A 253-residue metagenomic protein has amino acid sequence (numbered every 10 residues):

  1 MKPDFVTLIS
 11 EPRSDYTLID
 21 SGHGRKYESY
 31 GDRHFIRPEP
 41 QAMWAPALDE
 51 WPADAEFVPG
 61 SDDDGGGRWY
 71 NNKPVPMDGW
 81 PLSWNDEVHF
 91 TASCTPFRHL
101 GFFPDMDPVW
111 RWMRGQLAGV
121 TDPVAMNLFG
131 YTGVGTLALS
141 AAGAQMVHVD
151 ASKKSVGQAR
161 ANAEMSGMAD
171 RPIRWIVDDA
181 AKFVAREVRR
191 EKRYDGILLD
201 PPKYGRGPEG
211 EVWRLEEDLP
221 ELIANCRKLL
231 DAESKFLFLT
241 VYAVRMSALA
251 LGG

Functional and structural regions predicted by a protein language model:
S10-E28, F35-P104, R111: Non-catalytic substrate-recognition/targeting regions of SAM-dependent transferases
W44-A45, G210-G253: C-terminal substrate-binding/active-site "lid" region of AdoMet-derived donor-dependent transferases
P104-T121: Conserved alpha-helix/loop element of class I SAM-dependent methyltransferases that forms part of the SAM/SAH-binding
T121-Y131: Conserved class I S-adenosyl-L-methionine
T132-A144: Conserved SAM-binding loop of SAM-dependent methyltransferases across substrates and taxa, primarily the Class I
Q145-D150: Conserved SAM-binding motif I beta-strand of class I
S152-L198: S-adenosyl-L-methionine
P201-P202: Switch II (G3) loop of P-loop NTPases
